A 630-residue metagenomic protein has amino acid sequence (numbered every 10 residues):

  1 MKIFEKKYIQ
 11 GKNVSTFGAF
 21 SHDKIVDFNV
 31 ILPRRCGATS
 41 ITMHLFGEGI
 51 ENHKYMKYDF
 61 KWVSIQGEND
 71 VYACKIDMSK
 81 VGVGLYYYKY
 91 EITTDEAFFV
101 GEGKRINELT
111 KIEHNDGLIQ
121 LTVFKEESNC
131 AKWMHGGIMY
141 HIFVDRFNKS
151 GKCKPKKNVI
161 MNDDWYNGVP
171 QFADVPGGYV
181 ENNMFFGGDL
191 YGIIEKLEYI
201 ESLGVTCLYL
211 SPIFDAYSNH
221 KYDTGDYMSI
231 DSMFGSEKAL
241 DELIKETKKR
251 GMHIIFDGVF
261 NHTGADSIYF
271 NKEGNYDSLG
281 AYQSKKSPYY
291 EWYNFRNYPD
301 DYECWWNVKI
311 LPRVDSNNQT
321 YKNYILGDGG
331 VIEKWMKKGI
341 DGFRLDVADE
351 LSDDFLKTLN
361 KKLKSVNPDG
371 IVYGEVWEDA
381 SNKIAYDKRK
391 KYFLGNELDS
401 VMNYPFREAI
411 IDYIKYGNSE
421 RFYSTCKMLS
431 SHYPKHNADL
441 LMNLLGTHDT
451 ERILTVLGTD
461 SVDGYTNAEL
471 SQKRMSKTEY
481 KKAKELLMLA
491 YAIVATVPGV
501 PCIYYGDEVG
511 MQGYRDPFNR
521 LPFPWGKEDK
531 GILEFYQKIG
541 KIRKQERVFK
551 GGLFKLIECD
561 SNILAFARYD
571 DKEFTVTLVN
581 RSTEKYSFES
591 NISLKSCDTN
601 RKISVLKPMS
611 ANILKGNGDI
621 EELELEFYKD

Functional and structural regions predicted by a protein language model:
M1-D27, I50-H141, F147-W165, Q171-A173: The feature marks proteins involved in alpha-glucan
V26-R34, T577-V579: Short edge beta-strand/loop segments characteristic of extracellular beta-sandwich folds
V30, I142, I200, L210 (+10 more regions): Conserved, mostly hydrophobic/aromatic
G137, F143-C207, I213-K337, L359-V366: Substrate-binding/active-site clefts of carbohydrate-active enzymes
D145, Y386-D387, M442-M475, Y491-D529: Aromatic/acidic polysaccharide-binding cleft in carbohydrate-active enzymes
I244-H253, N261-H262, S267-S278, V331 (+4 more regions): Active-site-proximal helices and loops of the catalytic beta/alpha 8
I557-N591: Carbohydrate-binding surface patches
K602-D630: C-terminal beta-strand-rich structural cap/linker in extracellular carbohydrate-active enzymes
